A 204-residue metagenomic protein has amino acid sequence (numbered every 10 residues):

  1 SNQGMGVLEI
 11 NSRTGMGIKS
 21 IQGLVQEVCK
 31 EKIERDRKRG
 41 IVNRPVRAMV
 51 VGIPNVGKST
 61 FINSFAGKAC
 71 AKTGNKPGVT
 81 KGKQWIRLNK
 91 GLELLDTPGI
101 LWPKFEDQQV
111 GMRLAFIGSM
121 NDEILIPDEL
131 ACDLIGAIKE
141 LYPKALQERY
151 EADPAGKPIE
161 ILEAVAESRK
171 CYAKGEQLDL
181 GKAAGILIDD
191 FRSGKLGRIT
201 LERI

Functional and structural regions predicted by a protein language model:
S1-G52, C70: Canonical P-loop GTPase G-domain recognition
G4-S12, G74-I204: Helix-rich effector regions associated with P-loop NTPase G domains
T14, P54, F65, P77-G78: The conserved Walker
M16, G57, P103: Flexible, glycine-rich phosphate/dinucleotide-binding loops and adjacent beta-alpha linkers at cofactor/substrate
S20-L24, S64, D133: Alpha-helical scaffold elements adjacent to nucleotide-binding pockets in ATP/GTP-utilizing enzyme cores
I41-N43, F65, I86-R87: Solvent-exposed alpha-helices and their adjacent loops that cap or buttress functional pockets in soluble metabolic
A48-G67, T97: Glycine-rich phosphate-binding P-loop
S64-T73, A184: Conserved P-loop NTPase mechanochemical-coupling segment
